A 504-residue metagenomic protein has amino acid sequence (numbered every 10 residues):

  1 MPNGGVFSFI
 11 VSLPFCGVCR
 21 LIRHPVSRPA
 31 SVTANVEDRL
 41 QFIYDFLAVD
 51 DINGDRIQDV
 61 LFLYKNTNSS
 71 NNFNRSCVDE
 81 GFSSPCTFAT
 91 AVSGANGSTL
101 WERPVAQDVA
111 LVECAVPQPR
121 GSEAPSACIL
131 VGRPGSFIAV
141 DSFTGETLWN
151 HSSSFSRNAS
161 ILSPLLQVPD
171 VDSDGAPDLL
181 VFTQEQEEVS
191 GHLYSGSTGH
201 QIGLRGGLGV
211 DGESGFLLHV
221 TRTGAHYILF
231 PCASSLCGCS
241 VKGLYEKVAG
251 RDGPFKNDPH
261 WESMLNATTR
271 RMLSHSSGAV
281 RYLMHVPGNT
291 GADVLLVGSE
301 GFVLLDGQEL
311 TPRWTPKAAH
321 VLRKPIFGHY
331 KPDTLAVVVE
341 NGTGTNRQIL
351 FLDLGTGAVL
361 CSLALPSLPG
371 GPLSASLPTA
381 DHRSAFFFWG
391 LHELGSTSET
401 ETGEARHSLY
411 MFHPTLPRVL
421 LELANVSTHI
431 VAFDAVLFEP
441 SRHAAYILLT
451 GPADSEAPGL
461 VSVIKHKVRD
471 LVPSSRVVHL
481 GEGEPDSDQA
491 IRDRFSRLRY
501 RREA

Functional and structural regions predicted by a protein language model:
M1-A504: Secretory-pathway ectodomains
